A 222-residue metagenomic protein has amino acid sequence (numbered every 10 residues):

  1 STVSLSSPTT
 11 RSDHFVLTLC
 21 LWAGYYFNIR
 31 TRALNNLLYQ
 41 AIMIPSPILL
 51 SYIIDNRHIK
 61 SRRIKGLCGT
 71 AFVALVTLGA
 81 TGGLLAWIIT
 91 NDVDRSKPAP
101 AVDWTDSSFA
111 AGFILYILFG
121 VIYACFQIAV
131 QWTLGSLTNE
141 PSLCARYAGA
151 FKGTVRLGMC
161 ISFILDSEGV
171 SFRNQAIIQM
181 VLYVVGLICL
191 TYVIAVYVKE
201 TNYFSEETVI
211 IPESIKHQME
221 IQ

Functional and structural regions predicted by a protein language model:
S1-A148, K152: Membrane-interfacial loop- and helix-cap regions that link adjacent transmembrane helices in polytopic membrane proteins
P45-I53, L157-E168: A gly/Pro-rich, aromatic-decorated transmembrane alpha-helix motif that marks the paired, flexible gating helices
I53, R57, A86-W87, I164-G169 (+1 more regions): Helix-loop junctions at the membrane-solvent interface of multi-pass transporters, primarily the C-terminal
R62-G69, F163-V185: A membrane-interface helix-boundary motif in multi-pass transporters
V76-A86, I161, L182-Y192: Transmembrane-helix signature of multi-pass solute transporters
S96-P98, R173-Q222: Intracellular terminal tails of multi-pass secondary transporters
